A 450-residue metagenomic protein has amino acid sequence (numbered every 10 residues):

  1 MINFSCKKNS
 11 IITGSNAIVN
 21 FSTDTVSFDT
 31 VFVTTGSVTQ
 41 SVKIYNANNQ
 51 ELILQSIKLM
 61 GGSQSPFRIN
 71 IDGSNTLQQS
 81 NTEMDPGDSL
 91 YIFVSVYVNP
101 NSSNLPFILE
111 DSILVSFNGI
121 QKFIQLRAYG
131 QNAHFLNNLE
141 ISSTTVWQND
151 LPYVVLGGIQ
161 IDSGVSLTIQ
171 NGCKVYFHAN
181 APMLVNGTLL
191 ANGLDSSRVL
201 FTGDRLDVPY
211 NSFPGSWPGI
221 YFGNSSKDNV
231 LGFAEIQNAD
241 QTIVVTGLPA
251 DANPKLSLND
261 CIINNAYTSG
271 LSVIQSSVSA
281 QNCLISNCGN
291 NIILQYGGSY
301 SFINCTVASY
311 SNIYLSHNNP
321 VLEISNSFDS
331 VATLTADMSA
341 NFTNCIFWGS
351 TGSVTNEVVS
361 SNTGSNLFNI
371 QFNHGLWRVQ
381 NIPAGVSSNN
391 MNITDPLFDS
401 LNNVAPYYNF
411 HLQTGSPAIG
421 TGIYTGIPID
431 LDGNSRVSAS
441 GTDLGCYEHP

Functional and structural regions predicted by a protein language model:
N3-S5: C-terminal motif of bacterial Sec signal peptides marking the signal peptidase cleavage site
K7, I11-I12, V19-T30, T35-G36 (+5 more regions): Beta-strand/loop edge motif enriched in small/polar residues
S37-V38, N49-L54: Short acidic/proline- and small/hydrophobic-mixed sequence motifs that coincide with surface turns and coil-to-beta
I44-N48: Asparagine-centered strand-capping/turn motif at beta-strand->loop junctions
M60-Q78: Short, solvent-exposed loop/linker segments at beta-strand-coil boundaries, enriched for Pro/Gly and Ser/Thr
H411-Q413: Beta-strand-rich, repetitive solenoid scaffolds
